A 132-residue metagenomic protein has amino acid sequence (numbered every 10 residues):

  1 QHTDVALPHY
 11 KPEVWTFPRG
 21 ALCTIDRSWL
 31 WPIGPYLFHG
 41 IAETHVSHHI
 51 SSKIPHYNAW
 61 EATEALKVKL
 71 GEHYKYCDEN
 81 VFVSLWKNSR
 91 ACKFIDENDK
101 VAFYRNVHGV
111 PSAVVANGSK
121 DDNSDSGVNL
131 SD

Functional and structural regions predicted by a protein language model:
Q1-D132: Hydrophobic transmembrane helical bundles of multi-pass organellar membrane proteins
